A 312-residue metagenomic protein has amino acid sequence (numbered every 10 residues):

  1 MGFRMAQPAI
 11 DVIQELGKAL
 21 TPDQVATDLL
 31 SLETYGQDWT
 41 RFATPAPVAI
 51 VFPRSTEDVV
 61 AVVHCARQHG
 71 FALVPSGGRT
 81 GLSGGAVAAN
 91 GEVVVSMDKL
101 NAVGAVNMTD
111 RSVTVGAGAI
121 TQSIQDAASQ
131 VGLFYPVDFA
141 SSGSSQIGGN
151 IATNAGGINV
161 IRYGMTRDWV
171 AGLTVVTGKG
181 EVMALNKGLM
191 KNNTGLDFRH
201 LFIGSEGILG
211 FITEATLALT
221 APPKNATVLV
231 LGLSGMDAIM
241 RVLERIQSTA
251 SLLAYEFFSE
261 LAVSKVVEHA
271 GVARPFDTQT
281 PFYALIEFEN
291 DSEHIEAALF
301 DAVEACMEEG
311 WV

Functional and structural regions predicted by a protein language model:
M1-S76, G81-V312: Noncatalytic alpha-helical scaffold of FAD-dependent oxidoreductases
